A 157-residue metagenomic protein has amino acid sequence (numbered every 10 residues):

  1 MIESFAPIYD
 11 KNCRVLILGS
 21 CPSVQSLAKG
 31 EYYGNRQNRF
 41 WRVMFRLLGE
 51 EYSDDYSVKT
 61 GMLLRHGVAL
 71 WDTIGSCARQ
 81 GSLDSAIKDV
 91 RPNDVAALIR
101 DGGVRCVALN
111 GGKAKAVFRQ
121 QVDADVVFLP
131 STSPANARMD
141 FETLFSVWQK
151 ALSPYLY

Functional and structural regions predicted by a protein language model:
E3-R14, N35-R36, G81-A96, A116-Y157: C-terminal capping/extension of enzyme domains
R14-S20: Short, hydrophobic/glycine-enriched beta-strand segments
L16, A69-W71, A108, V127: Hydrophobic/aromatic beta-strand patches that form the interior of the parallel beta-sheet core in alpha/beta enzyme
S20, L109-K113: Short, well-ordered beta-to-alpha junction loops that form the rim of enzyme active sites and present histidine/acidic
S20, T73-G75, P130-S131: Short loop/turn segments at strand-loop or loop-helix junctions that form parts of catalytic or ligand-binding pockets
Q25-A86: Short, surface-exposed acidic-centric catalytic microdomains
V95, I99-L109: Proline-aspartate-enriched helix->loop->beta-strand connector
